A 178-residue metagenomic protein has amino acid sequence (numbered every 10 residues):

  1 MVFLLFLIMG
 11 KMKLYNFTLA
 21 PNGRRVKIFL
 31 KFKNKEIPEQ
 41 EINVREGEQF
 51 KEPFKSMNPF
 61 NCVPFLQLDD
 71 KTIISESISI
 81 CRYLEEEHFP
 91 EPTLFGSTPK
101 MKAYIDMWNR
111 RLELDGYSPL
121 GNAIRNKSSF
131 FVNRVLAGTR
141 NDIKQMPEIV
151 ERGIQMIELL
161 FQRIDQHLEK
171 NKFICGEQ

Functional and structural regions predicted by a protein language model:
F6-P147: GST-like domain detector, emphasizing the conserved glutathione-binding G-site in the N-terminal thioredoxin-like
I149-H167: Amphipathic alpha-helical packing segments from all-alpha helical-bundle domains
L168-F173: Extracellular-facing binding/remodeling surfaces
I174-Q178: GST superfamily/GST-like fold recognition
